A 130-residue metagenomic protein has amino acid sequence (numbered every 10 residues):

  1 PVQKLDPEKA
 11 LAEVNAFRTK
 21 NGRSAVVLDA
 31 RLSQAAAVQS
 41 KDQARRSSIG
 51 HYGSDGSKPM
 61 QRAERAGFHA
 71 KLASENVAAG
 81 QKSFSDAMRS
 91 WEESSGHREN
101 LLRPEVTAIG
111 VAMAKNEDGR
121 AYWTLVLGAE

Functional and structural regions predicted by a protein language model:
P1-K4, E8, S74, G128-E130: Well-structured core secondary-structure elements of compact alpha/beta domains
V2-R45: A short alpha-helix/helix-coil micro-patch that ends at or immediately precedes a cysteine
N15, M60, R98: Short glycine-/small-residue-rich flexible loop motifs, especially phosphate/cofactor-binding loops
A25, N76, V126: Conserved beta-strand positions that form and line the central face of beta-propeller blades
A30-S83, L101-R103: Short, surface-exposed glycine/acidic/tryptophan-bearing loops
A79-E130: Disulfide-stabilized extracellular recognition modules
